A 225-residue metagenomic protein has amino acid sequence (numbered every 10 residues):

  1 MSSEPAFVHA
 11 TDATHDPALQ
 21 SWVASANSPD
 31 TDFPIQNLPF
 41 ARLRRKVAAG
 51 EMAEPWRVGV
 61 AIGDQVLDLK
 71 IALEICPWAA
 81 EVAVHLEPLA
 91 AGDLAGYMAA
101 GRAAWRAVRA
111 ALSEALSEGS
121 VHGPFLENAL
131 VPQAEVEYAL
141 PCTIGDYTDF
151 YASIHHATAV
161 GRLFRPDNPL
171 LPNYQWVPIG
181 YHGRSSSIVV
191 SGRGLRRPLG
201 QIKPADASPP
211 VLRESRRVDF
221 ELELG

Functional and structural regions predicted by a protein language model:
M1-P5, A10-T11: Eukaryotic N-terminal low-complexity, Ser/Thr- and Lys/Arg-rich leader segments that predominantly function as
H9-A48, E54-P55, A61, D68-G225: Active-site microenvironments in enzyme catalytic cores
